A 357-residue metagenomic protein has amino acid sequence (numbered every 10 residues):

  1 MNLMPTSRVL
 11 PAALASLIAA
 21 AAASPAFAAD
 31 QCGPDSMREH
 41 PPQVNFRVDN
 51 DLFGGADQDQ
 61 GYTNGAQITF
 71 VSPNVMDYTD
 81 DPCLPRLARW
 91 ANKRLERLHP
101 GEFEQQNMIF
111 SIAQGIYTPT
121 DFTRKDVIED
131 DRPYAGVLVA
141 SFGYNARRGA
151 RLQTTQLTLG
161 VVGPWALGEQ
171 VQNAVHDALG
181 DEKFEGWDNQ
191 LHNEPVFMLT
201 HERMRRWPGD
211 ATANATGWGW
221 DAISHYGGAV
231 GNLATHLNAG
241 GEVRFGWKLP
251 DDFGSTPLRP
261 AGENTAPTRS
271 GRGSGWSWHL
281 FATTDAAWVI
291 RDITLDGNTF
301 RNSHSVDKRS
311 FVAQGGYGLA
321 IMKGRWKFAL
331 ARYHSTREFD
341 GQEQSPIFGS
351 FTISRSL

Functional and structural regions predicted by a protein language model:
A29-P41, N74-Q106, R147-T154, W207-A222 (+2 more regions): Short loop/turn motifs that connect adjacent beta-strands in outer-membrane beta-barrel proteins
A29-Y78, N107-F122, D285-L295, K308-F311: Short glycine/proline- and aromatic-enriched beta-strand/turn motifs that initiate or cap beta-hairpins
Q43, T120-F122, E242-L357: Outer membrane beta-barrel transmembrane domains
V44-N50, M108-I116, L157-G163, R203 (+6 more regions): Transmembrane beta-barrel strands of outer-membrane/channel proteins
Q60-A66, Y134-L138, Q153, N193-L199 (+6 more regions): Residues that define the transmembrane beta-barrel architecture of outer-membrane proteins
F70-S72, Q114, Y144-A146, R203-W207 (+4 more regions): Residue-level signature of outer-membrane beta-barrel architecture
W90-G168: Long, hydrophobic/aromatic-enriched structural stretches that serve as scaffold segments
K125-D130, K183-N189, G227, R301-S305 (+1 more regions): Extracellular loop and loop/strand-boundary signature of outer-membrane beta-barrel proteins
